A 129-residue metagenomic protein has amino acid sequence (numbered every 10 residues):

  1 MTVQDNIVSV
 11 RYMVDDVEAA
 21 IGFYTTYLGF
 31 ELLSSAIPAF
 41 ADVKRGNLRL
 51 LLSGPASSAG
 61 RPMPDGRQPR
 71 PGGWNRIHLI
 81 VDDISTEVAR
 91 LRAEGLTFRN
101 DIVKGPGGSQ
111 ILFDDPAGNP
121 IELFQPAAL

Functional and structural regions predicted by a protein language model:
M1-V8, E31-I80, V88-D114, Q125-L129: Vicinal oxygen chelate
M13: Catalytic core of Fe(II)/2-oxoglutarate
A20-Y27, L91, G118: Conserved active-site tyrosine of GNAT-family acetyltransferases
P120-L123: Short glycine-/small-residue motifs
